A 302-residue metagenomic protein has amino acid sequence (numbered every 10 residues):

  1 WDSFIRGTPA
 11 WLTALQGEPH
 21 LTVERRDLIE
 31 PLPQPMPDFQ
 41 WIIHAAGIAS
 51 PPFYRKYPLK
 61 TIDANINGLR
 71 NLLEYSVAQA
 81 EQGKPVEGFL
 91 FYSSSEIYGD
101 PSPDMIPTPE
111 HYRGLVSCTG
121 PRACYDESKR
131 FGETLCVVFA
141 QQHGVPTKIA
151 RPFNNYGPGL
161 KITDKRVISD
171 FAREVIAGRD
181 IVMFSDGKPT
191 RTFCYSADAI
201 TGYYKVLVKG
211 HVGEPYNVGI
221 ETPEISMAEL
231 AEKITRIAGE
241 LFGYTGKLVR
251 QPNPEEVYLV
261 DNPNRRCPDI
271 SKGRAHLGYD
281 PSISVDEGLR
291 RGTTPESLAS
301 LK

Functional and structural regions predicted by a protein language model:
W1-N155: N-terminal Rossmann-like NAD(P)+-binding domain of SDR-like oxidoreductases, especially those catalyzing
G7, K56, A64-N67, A123-D126 (+6 more regions): Residue-level signal for the nucleotide or nucleotide-sugar donor/cofactor binding architecture
P9, A49, P101, G159-K161 (+3 more regions): Gly/Ser/Thr-rich beta-alpha loop segments that engage phosphate groups in nucleotides
T13, I29, L59, V137 (+4 more regions): Solvent-exposed, non-membrane alpha-helical residues enriched in polar/charged side chains
G17, D104, G120, L160-D164 (+3 more regions): Residue-level signature of the cytosolic catalytic core of signaling kinases
R26-D27, N154, V175-K302: C-terminal substrate-binding subdomain of Rossmann-fold SDR/epimerase-dehydratase oxidoreductases
F131, L135, F139, F171 (+2 more regions): Hydrophobic alpha-helix immediately C-terminal to the catalytic Tyr-X-X-X-Lys motif of short-chain
